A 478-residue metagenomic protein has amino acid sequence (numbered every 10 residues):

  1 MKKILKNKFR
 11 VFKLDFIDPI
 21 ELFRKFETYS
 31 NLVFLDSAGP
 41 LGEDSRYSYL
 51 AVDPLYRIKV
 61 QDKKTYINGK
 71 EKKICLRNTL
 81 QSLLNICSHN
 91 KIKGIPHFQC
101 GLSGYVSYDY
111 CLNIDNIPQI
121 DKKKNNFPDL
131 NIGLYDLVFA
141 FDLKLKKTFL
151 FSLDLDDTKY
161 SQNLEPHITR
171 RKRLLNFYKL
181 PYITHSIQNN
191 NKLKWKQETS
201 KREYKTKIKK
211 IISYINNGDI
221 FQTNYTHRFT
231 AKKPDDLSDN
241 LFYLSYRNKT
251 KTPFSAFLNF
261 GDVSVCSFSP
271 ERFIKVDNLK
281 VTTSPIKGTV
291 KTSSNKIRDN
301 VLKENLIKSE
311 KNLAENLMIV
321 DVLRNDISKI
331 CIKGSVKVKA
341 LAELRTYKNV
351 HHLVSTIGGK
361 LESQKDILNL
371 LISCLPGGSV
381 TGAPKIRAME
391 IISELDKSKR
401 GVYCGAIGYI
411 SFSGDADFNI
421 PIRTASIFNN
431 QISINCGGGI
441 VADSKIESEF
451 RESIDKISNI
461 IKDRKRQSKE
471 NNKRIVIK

Functional and structural regions predicted by a protein language model:
M1-K478: Extended alpha-helical targeting/anchoring segments, especially N-terminal organellar/secretory targeting helices
